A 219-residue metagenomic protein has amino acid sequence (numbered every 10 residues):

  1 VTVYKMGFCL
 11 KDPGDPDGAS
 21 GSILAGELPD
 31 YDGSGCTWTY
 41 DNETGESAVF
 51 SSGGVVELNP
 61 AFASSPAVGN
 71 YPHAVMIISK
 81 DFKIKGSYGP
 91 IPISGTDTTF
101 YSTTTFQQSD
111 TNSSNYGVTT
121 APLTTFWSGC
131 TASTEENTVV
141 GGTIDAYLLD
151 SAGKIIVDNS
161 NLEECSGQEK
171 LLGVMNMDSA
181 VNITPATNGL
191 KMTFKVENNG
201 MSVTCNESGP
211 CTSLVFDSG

Functional and structural regions predicted by a protein language model:
V1-G219: A short, solvent-exposed, low-complexity linear motif enriched for acidic/polar residues with Pro/Gly/Ser/Thr
